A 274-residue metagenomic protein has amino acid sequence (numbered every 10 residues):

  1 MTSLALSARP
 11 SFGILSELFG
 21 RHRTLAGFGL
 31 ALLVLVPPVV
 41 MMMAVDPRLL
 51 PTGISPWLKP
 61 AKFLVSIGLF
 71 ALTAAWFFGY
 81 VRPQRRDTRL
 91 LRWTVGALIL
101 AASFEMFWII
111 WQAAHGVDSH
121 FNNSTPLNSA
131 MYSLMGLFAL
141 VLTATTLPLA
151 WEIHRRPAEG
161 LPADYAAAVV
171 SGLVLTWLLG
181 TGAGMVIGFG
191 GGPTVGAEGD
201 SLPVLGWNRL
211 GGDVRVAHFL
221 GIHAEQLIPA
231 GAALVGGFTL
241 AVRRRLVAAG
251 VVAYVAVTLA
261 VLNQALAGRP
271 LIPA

Functional and structural regions predicted by a protein language model:
M1-G20: Short, Lys/Arg-rich, polar N-terminal cytosolic tail immediately upstream of the first transmembrane signal-anchor
L4, G68-P83, P148-A167, A183 (+1 more regions): Cytoplasmic juxtamembrane interface segments
R23-A44, W57-G79, T94-A113, L134-L149 (+3 more regions): Hydrophobic cores of alpha-helical transmembrane segments in multi-pass integral membrane proteins
P38-P60, A114-M131, G192-V214, R269-A274: Membrane-interface interhelical loops and short amphipathic "cap" helices that link adjacent transmembrane segments
M42-L49, G79-R85, H115-N122, E152-E159 (+3 more regions): Juxtamembrane transmembrane-helix termini
R86-A101, I110-F138, P148-A166: Membrane-interface helix-loop-helix junctions at boundaries between adjacent transmembrane segments
A158-V216: Glycine-rich, Lys/Arg-enriched anion-binding loops that position phosphate/diphosphate groups for phosphoryl
A163-A168, A241-A249: Membrane-interfacial entry segments at the cytosolic side of transmembrane helices
